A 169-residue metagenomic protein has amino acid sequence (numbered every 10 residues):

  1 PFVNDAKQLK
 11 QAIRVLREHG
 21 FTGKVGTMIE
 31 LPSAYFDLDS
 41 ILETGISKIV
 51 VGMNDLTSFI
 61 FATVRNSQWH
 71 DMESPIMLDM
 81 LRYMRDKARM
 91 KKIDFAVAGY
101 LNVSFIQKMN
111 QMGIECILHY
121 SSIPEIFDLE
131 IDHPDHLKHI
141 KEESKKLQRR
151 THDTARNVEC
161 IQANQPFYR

Functional and structural regions predicted by a protein language model:
P1-R169: Conserved alpha/beta-domain cores
